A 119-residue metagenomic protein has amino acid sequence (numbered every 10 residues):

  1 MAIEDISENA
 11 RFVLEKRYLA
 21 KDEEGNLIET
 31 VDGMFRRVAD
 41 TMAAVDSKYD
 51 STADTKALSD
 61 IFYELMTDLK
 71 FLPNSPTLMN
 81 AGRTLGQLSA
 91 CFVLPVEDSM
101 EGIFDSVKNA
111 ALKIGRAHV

Functional and structural regions predicted by a protein language model:
M1-H118: Extended catalytic cores of very large enzyme megasubunits
